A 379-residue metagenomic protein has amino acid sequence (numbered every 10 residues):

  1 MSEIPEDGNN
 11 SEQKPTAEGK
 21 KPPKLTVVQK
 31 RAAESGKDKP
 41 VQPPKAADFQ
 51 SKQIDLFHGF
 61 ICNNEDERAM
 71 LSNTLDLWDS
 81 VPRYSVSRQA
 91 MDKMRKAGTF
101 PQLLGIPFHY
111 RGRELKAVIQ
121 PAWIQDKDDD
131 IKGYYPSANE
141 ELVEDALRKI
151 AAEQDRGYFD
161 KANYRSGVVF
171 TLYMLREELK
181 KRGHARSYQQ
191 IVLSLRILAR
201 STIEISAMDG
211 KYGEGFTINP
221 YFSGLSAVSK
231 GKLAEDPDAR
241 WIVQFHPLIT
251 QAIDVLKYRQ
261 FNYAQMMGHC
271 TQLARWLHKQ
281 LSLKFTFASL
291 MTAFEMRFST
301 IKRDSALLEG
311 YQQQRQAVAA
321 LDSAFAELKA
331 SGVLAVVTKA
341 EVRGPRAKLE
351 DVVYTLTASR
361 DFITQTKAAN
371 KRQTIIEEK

Functional and structural regions predicted by a protein language model:
S2-K379: Charged, alpha-helix-forming regions
